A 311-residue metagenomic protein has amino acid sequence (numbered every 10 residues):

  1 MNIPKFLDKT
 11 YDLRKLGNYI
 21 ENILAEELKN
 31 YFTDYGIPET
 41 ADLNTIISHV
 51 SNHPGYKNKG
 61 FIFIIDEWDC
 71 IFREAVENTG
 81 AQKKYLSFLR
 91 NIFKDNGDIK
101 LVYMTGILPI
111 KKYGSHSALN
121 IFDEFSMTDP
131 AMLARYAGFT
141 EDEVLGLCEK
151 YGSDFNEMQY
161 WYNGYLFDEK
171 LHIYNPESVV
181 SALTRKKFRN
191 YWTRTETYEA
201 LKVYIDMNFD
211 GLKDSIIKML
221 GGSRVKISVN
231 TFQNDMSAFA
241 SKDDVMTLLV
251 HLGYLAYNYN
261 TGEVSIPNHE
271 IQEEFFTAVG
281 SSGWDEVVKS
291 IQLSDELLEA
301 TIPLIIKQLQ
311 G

Functional and structural regions predicted by a protein language model:
M1-G311: Phosphate-binding site recognition
